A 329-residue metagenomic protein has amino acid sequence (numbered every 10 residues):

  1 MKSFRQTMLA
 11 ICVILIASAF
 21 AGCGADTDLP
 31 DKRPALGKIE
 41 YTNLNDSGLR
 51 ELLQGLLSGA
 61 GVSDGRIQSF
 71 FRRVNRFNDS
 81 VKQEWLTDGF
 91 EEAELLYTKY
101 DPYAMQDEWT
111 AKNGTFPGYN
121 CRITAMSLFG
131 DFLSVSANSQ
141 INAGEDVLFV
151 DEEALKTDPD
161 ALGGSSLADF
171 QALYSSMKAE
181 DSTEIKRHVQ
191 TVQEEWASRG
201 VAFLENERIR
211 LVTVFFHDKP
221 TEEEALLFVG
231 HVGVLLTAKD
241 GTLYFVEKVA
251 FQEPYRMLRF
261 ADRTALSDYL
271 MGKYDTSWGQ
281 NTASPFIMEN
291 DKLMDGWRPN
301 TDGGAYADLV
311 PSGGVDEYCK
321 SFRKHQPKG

Functional and structural regions predicted by a protein language model:
M1-L9: Bacterial N-terminal signal peptides that target proteins for export
M8-I11, K328: Compositionally biased, intrinsically disordered low-complexity segments enriched in polar/proline residues
A10-A19: Bacterial N-terminal signal peptides
C23-G329: Cysteine-nucleophile amide-bond enzymes
